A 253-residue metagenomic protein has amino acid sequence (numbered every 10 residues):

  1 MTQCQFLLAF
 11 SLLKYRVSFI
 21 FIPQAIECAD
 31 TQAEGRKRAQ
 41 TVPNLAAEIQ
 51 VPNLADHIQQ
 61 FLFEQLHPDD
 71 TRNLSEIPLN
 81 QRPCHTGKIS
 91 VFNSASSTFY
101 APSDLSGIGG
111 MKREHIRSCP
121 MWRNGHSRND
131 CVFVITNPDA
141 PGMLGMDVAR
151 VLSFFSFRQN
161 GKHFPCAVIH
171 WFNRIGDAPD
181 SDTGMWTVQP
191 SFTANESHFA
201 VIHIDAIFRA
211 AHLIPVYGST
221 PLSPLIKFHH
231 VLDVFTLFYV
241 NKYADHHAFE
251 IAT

Functional and structural regions predicted by a protein language model:
M1-T253: Terminal interaction-prone segments of large eukaryotic proteins
